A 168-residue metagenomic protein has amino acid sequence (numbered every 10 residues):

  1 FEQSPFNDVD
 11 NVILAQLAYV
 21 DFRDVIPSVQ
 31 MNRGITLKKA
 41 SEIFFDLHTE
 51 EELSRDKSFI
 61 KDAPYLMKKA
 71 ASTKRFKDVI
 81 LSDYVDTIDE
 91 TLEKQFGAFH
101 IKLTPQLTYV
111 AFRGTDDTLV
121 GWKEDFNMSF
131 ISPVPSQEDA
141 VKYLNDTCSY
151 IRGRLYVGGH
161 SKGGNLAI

Functional and structural regions predicted by a protein language model:
F1-G158, N165-I168: Non-catalytic, mobile gating and regulatory segments of ester bond hydrolases
